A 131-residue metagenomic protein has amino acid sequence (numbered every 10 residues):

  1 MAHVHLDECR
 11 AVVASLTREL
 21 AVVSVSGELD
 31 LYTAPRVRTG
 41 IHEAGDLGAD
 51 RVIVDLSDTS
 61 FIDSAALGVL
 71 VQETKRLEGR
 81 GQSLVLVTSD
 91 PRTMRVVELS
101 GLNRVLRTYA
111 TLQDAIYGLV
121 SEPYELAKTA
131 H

Functional and structural regions predicted by a protein language model:
M1-A2, A49: N-terminal-biased segments
A2-T39: STAS-typified acidic loop motif
V12-T17, E43-L47, A65-G68, L119-P123: A broad, low-specificity signal for short, low-complexity segments enriched in glycine/proline and polar/charged
T17-R18, S57, S89, Q113: Conserved catalytic submotifs in the C-terminal HATPase_c
E19, L102-V105, T111: Glycine-centered tight turns that cap/initiate beta-strands
L31-L106: Amphipathic alpha-helical interaction surfaces in cytosolic regulatory modules
A110-H131: A charged, well-structured terminal subsegment
